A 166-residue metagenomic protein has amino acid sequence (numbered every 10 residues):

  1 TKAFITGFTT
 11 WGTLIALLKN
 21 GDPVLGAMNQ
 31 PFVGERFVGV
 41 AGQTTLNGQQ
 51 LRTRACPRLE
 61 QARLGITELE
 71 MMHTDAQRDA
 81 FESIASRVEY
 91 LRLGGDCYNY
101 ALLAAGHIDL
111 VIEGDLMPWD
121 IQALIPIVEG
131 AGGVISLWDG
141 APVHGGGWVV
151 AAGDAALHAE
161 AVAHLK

Functional and structural regions predicted by a protein language model:
T1, L64, V128: Conserved S/T- and glycine-rich ATP-binding loop of Class I adenylate-forming
T1-G12: Glycine/serine-rich anion-binding loops at beta->alpha junctions that coordinate negatively charged ligand groups
T6, H73-Q77, D120-I121: Alpha-helix N-cap/helix-start motif
T13-L14, V134: PAS-family sensory domains
L14-Y100, G147-K166: Acidic beta-strand-loop-alpha-helix segment within the catalytic core of divalent metal-dependent phosphate-processing
D79-S83, A101-K166: Oxyanion/phosphate-interacting regions
